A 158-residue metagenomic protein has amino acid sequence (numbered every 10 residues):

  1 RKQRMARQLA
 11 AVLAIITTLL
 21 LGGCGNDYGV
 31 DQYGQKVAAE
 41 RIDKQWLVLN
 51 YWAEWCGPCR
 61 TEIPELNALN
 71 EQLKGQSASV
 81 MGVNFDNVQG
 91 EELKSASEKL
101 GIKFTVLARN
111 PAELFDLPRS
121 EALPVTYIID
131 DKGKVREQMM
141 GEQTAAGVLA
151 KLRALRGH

Functional and structural regions predicted by a protein language model:
K2-L13: Bacterial N-terminal signal peptides that target proteins for export
L20-G23: C-terminal motif of bacterial Sec signal peptides marking the signal peptidase cleavage site
Y28-L47, F115: A short beta-strand-turn-helix
E40-R60: Short active-site neighborhood of thiol/selenol oxidoreductases, capturing the structured segment around
V48-L49, V80, T126: Hydrophobic beta-strand anchors of alpha/beta hydrolase catalytic cores
Y51-W52, A96, F104: Conserved hydrophobic/aromatic "anchor" residues that stabilize well-ordered secondary structure elements
T61-L100, N110-D116: Structural microenvironment flanking redox-active thiols in thiol-disulfide oxidoreductases
E98-I102, A108-R153: Thiol/disulfide oxidoreductase modules built on the thioredoxin-like
